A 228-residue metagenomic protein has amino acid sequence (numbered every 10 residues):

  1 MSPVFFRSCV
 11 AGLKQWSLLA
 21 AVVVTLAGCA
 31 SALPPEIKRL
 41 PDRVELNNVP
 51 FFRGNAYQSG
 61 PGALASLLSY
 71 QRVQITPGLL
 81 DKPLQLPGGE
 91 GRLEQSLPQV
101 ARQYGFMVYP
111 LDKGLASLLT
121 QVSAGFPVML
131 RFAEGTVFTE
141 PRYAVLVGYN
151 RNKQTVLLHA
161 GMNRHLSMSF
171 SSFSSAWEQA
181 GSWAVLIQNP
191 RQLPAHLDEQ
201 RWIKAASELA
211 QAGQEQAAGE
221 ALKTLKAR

Functional and structural regions predicted by a protein language model:
S2-L18: Bacterial N-terminal signal peptides that target proteins for export
T25-G28: C-terminal motif of bacterial Sec signal peptides marking the signal peptidase cleavage site
A30-G114, L118, A124, Q192 (+2 more regions): Cysteine-nucleophile protease catalytic domains, especially the papain-like/related folds used in DUB/UBL proteases
A30-L33, R151-R228: Noncatalytic regulatory segments and standalone regulatory/sensor domains
A56, F138, D198: Residue-level marker of regulatory loop/turn positions in helix-turn-helix DNA-binding domains and in histidine
R102, M107-H159: Active-site-adjacent substructure of cysteine-protease-like catalytic cores
